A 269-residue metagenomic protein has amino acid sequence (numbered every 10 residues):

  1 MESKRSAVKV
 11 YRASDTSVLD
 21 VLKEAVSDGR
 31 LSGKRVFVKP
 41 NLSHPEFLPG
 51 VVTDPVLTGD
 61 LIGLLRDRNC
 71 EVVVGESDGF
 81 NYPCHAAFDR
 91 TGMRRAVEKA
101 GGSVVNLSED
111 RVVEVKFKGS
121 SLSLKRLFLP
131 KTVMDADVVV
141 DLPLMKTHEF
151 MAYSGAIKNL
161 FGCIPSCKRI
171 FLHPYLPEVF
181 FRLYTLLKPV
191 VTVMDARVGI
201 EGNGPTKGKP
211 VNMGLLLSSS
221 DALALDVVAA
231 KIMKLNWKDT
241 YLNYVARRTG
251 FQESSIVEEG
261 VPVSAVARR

Functional and structural regions predicted by a protein language model:
M1-R269: N-terminal and secondary-structure boundary signal
